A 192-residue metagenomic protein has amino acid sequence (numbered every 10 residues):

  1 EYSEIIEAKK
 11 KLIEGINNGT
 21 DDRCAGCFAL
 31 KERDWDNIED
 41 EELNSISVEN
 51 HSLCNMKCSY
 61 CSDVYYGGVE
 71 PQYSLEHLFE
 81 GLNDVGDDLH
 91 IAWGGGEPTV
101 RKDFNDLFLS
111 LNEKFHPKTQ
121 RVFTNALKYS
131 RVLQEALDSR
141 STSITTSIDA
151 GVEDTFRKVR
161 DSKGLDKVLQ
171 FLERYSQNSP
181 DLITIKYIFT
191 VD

Functional and structural regions predicted by a protein language model:
E1-G68, N83-V85: N-terminal pre-core extensions flanking Radical SAM catalytic domains
D34-W35, K102, R131-V132: Residues that form or flank phosphate/diphosphate-binding pockets in enzymes that use nucleotide phosphates
L43-L53, S62-S74, G86-R101, N112-S130 (+2 more regions): Core AdoMet radical
L78-D84, Q134-L137: Short amphipathic alpha-helix with an adjacent loop that forms part of the alpha/beta core around
N105-F108, Q134, L169-E173: Generic structural signal for well-ordered alpha-helices, preferentially at hydrophobic/aromatic core positions
E113, R174-Q177: A generic structural signal for well-ordered alpha-helical segments enriched in polar/charged residues
E135-S141, S176-Q177: Acidic (Asp/Glu)-rich catalytic clusters
